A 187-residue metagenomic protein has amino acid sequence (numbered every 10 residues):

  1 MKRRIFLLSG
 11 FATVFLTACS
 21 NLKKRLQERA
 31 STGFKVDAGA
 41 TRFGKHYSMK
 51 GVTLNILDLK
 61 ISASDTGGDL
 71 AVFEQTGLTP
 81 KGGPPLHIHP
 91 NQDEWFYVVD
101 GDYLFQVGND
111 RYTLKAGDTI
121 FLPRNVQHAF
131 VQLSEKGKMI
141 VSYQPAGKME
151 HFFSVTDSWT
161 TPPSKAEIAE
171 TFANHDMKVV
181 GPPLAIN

Functional and structural regions predicted by a protein language model:
R3-R25: N-terminal export signals
S20-N55, S158-T160: C-terminal segment of N-terminal export signals and the immediately downstream linker at the start of the mature
M49-L86: A short glycine-rich, His/Asp/Glu-containing loop-to-beta-strand
T76-L78, H89-F105: Short, conserved beta-strand element in jelly-roll/cupin
D110-R124: Short acidic-glycine-tyrosine-enriched beta hairpin
R124-E150: Ligand-binding loop in jelly-roll beta-barrel domains
V155-N187: Acidic/histidine-enriched, glycine/proline-rich intrinsically disordered or flexible terminal extensions
